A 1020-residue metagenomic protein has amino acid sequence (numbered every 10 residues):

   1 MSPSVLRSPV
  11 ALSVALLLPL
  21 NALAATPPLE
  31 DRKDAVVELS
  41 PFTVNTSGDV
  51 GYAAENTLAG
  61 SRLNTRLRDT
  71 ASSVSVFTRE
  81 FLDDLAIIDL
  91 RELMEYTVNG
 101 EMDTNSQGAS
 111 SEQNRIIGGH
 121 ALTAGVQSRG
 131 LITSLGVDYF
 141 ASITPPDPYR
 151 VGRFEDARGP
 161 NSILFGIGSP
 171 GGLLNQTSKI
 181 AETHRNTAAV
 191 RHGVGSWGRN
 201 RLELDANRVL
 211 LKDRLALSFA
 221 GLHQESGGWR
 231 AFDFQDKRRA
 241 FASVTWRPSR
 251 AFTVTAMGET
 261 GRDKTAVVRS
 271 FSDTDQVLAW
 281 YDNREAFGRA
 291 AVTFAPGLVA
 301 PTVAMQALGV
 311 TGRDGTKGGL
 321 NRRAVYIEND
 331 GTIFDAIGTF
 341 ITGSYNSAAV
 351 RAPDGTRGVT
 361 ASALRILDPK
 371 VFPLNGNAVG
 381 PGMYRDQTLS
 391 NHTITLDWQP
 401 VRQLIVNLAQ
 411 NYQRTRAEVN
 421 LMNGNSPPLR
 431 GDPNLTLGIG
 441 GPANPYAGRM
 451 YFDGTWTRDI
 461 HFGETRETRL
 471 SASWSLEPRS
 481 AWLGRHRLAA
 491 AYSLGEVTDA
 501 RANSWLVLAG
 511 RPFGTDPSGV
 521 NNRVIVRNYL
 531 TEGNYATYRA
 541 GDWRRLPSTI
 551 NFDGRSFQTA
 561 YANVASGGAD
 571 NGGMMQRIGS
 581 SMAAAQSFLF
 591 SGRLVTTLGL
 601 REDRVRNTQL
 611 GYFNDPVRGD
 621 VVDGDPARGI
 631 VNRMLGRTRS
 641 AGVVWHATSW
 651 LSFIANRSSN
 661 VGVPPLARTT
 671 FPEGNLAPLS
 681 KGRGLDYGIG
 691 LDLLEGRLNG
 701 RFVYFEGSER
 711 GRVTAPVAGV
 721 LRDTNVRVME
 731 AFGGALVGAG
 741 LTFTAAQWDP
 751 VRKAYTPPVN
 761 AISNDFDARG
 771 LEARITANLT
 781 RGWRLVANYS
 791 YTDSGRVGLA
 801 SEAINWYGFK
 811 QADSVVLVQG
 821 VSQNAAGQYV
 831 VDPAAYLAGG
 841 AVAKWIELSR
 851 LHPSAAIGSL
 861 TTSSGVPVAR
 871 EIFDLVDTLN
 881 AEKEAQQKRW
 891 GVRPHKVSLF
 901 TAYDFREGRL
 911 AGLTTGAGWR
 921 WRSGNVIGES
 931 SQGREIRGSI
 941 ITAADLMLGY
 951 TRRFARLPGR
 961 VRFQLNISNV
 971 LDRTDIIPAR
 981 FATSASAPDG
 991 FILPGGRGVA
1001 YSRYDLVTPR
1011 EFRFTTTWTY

Functional and structural regions predicted by a protein language model:
N56-R66, A71-S75, I88-A141, P145 (+1 more regions): Extracytoplasmic beta-strand/coil segments of soluble accessory domains associated with Gram-negative outer-membrane
P146, A181-T187, L211-L215, A251 (+9 more regions): Short loop/turn motifs that connect adjacent beta-strands in outer-membrane beta-barrel proteins
R150-G152, I163-F241, P248-F252, R262 (+4 more regions): Outer-membrane beta-barrel translocator/receptor signature
R239-A489, N699: Outer-membrane beta-barrel domain signature, strongest for Gram-negative TonB-dependent receptors and also present
N283-N375, P433-G454, A500-N571, G719-A761 (+3 more regions): Flexible glycine-rich, low-complexity coil/linker segments exposed to the extracellular/periplasmic environment
Q399, T457-G711: Structural signature of Gram-negative outer-membrane beta-barrels, strongest in the C-terminal barrel of TonB-dependent
L470-S473, F588-R593, V703, S708 (+2 more regions): Gram-negative outer-membrane beta-barrel transporters
E709-G711, D793-S794, G918-S930, T951-Y1020: C-terminal beta-signal and adjacent terminal beta-strands/loops of Gram-negative outer-membrane beta-barrel proteins
